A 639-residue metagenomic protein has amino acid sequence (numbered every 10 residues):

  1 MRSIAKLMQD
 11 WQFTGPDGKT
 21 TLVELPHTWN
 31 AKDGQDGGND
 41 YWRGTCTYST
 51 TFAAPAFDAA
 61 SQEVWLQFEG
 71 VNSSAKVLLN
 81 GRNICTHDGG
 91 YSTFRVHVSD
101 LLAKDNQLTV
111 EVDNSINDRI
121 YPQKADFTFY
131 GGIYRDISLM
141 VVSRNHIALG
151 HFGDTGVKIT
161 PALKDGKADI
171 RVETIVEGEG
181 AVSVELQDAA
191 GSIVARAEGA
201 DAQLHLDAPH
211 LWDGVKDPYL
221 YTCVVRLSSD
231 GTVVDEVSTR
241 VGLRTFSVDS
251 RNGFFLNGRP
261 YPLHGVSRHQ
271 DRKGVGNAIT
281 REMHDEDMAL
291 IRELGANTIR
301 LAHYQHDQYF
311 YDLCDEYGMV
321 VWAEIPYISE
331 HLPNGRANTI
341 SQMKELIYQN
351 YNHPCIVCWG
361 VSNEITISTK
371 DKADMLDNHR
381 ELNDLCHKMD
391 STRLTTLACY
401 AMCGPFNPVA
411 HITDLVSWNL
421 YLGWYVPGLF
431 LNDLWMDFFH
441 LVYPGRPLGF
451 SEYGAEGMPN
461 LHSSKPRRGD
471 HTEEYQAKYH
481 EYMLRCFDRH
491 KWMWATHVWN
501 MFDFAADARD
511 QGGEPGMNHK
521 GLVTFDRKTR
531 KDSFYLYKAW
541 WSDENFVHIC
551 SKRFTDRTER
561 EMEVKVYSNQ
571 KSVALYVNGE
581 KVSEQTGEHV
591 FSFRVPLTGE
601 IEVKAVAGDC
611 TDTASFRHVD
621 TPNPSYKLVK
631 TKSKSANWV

Functional and structural regions predicted by a protein language model:
M1-Q305, Y311-L313, Y317-V321, Q342-E345 (+8 more regions): Secreted/periplasmic carbohydrate-active enzymes, especially glycoside hydrolases
R171-E173, M288-I291, T298-W540, E544-E563 (+2 more regions): Substrate-binding/catalytic cleft of secreted carbohydrate-active enzymes, primarily glycoside hydrolases
